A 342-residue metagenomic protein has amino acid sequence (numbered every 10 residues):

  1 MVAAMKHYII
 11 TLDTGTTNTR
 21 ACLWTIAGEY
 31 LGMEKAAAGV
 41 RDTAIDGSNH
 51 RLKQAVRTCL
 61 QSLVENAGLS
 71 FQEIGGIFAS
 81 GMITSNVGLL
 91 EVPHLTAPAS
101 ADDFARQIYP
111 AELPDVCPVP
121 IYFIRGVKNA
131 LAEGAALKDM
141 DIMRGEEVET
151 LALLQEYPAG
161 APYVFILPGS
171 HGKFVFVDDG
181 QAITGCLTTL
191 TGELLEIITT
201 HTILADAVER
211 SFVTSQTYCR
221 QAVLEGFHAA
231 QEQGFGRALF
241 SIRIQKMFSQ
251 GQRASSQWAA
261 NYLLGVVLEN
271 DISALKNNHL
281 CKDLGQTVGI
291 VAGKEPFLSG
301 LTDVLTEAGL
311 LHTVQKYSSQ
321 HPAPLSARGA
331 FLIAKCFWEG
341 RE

Functional and structural regions predicted by a protein language model:
I9-D13, I74-F78, Y163-L167, G289: Short glycine-aspartate micro-motif
I9-R51: Short glycine-rich, Thr/Ser-proximal phosphate-binding strand/loop in the N-terminal lobe of ATP-dependent enzymes
N18, D283-V304: Glycine-rich phosphate-binding loops at beta-strand->alpha-helix junctions
R41-S48, K128-A229: Glycine-rich phosphate-binding loop plus the immediately following alpha-helix
T58-G76, I272-L284: Phosphate/pyrophosphate-binding loops at sites that engage ATP/ADP/AMP, CoA/4′-phosphopantetheine, polyphosphate
N66-M140: Short beta-strand-loop/turn "lid" adjacent to the catalytic site in phosphate-handling enzymes
F227-A274: Adenine-nucleotide phosphate-binding core of ATP-dependent small-molecule kinases
G300-D303, K316-E342: Glycine-rich phosphate-binding/hydrolytic loop that grips phosphoryl groups
